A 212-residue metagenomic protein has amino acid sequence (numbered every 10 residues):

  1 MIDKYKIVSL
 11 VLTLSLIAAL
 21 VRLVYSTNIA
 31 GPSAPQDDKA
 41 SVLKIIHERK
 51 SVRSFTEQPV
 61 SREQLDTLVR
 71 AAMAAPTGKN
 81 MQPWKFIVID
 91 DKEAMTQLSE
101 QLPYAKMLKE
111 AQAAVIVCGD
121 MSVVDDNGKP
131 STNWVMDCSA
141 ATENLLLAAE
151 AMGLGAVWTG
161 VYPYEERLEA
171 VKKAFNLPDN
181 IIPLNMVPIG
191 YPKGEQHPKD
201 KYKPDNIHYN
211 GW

Functional and structural regions predicted by a protein language model:
M1-W212: Acidic, surface-exposed loops and disordered segments
